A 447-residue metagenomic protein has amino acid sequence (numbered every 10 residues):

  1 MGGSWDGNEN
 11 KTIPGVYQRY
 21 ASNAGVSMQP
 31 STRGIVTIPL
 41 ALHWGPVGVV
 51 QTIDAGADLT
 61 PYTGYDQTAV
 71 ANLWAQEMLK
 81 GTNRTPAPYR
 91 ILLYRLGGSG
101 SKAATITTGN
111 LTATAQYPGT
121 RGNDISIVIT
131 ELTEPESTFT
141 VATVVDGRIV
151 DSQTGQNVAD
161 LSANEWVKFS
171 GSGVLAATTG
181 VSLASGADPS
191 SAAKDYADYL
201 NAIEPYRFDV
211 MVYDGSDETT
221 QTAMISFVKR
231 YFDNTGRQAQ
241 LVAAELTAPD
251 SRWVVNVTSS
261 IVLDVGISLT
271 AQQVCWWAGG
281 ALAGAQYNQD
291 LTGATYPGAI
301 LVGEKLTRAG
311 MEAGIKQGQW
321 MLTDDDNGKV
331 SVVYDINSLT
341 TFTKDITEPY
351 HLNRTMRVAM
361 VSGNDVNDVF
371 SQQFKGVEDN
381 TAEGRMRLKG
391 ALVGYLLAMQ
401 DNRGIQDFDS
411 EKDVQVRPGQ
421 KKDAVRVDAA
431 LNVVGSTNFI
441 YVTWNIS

Functional and structural regions predicted by a protein language model:
M1-G100, V242-S447: Structured, hydrophobic secondary-structure cores that serve as assembly/anchoring elements
T85-G293: Extracellular Cys-Trp
